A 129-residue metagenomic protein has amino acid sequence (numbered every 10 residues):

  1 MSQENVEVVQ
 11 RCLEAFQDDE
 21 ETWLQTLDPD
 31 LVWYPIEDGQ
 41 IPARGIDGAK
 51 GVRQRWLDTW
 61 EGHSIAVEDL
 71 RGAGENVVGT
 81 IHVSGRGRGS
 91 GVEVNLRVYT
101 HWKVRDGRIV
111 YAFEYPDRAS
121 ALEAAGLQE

Functional and structural regions predicted by a protein language model:
M1-P29, R108, E123-E129: Short, low-complexity N-terminal intrinsically disordered segments enriched in polar/charged residues
E4, Q10, E20-N76: A solvent-exposed, acidic/Ser-Thr-rich amphipathic alpha-helical stretch
D28, R88, V104: Short, acidic, Ser/Thr-enriched surface-loop or helix-capping motifs
Y34, T80, A112-F113: Beta-strand residues in well-ordered beta-sheet regions across diverse protein folds
S64-R71, S84, R97-K103, F113: Hydrophobic/aromatic beta-strand elements that line small-molecule binding cavities or substrate pockets in beta-rich
T80-R86: Generic short beta-strand segments
V92-V94: Short loop/turn motifs at secondary-structure junctions and domain boundaries
Y99-E123: Short beta-strand edge/turn micro-motifs at domain boundaries
